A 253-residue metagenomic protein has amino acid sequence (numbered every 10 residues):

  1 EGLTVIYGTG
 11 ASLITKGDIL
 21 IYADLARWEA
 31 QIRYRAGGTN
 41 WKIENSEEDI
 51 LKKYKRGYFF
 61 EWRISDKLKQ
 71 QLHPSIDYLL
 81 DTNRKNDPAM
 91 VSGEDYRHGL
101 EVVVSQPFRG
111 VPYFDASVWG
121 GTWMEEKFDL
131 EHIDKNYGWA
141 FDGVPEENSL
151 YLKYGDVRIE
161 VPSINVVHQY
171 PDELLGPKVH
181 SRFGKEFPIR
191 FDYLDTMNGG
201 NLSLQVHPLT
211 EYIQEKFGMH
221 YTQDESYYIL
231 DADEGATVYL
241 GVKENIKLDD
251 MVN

Functional and structural regions predicted by a protein language model:
G2-I43: ATP-dependent NMP and nucleoside kinases share a basic, alpha-helical "lid"
A11-S12, A36-H98: Small-molecule kinase domains that catalyze NTP-dependent phosphoryl transfer to phosphate-bearing small molecules
I76-K247: Transition-metal
L248-N253: Active-site glycine-rich loop that binds ribose-phosphate moieties when present
